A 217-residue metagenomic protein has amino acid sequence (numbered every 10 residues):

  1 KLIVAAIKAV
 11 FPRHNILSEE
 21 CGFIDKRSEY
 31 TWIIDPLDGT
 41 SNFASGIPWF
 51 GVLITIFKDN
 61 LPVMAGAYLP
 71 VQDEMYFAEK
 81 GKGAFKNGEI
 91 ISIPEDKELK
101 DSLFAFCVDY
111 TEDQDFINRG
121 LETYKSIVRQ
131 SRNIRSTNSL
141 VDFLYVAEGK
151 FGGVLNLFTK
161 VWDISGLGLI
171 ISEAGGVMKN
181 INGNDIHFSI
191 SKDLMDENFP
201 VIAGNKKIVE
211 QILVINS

Functional and structural regions predicted by a protein language model:
K1-L37, V177, D185-I186, K206-S217: N-terminal subdomain of lithium-sensitive/metallo-dependent phosphomonoesterases centered on the IMPase/IPPase/PAP
E19-E20, D35-D38, N42, D142 (+2 more regions): Acidic active-site catalytic centers that drive phospho-/nucleotidyl reactions and related ester hydrolyses
K26-F85: DPxDG-like acidic metal-binding loop motif
F77, A84-N87, F106, G153: Short hydrophobic/aromatic-rich beta-strand segments that constitute the beta-sheet cores of beta-sandwich/beta-barrel
S92-S217: An extended, acidic
